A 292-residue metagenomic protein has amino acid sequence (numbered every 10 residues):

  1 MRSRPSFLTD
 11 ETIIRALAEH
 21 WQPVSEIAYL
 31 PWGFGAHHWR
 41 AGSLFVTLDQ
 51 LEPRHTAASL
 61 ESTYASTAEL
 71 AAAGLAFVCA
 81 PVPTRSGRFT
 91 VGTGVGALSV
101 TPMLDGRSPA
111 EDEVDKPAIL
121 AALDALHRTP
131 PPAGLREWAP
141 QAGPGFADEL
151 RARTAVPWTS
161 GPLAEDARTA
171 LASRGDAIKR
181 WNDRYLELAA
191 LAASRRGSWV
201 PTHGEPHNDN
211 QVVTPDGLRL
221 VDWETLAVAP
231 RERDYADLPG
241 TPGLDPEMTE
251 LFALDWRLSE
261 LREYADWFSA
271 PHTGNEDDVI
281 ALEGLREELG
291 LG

Functional and structural regions predicted by a protein language model:
M1-S25: Juxta-kinase regulatory segment immediately upstream of eukaryotic protein kinase catalytic domains
W21-R40: ATP-binding glycine-rich phosphate-binding loop
H38-R40, L98-V100, P201: Conserved hydrophobic/aromatic beta-strand scaffold that supports enzyme active sites
S43-E137: ATP-binding pocket architecture of kinase catalytic cores
A110-S173, W199: A cross-family kinase active-site recognition segment
V156-P162, R262-G292: ATP/Mg2+ or Mg2+-diphosphate-binding catalytic cores that bind nucleotide phosphates or diphosphates via glycine-rich
A193-V200: Protein kinase catalytic-loop region centered on the HRD/HxD motif
V200-P201, N208, V212-A253: Active-site Asp-x-Gly
